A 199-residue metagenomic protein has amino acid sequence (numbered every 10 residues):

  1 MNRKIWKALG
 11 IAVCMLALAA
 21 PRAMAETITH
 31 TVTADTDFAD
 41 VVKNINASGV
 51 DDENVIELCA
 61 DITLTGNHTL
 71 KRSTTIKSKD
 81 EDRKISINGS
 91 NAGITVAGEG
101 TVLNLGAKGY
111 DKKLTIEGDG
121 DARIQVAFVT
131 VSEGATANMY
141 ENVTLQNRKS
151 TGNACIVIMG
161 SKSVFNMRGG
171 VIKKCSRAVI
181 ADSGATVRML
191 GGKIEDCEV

Functional and structural regions predicted by a protein language model:
M1-K7: Positively charged n-region of N-terminal signal peptides that target proteins for export
G10-A19: Bacterial N-terminal signal peptides
A20-A25: Sec/Tat signal peptide C-region and signal peptidase I cleavage site
E26-E57: Acidic Gly/Asp/Thr-rich repetitive segments characteristic of extracellular carbohydrate-active and adhesion proteins
T36-F38, I62-T65: Short acidic, S/G/P-rich loop/turn micro-motifs used as interaction or catalytic elements
C59-I62, K112-K113: Generic short beta-strand segments
T63-K77, S86-A107, E117-A137, S150-S161 (+1 more regions): Extracellular beta-strand-rich solenoid/capping regions of secreted or surface-exposed proteins that bind or remodel
K79-D82, N104-G118, T136-N147, V164-K174 (+1 more regions): Right-handed parallel beta-helix
